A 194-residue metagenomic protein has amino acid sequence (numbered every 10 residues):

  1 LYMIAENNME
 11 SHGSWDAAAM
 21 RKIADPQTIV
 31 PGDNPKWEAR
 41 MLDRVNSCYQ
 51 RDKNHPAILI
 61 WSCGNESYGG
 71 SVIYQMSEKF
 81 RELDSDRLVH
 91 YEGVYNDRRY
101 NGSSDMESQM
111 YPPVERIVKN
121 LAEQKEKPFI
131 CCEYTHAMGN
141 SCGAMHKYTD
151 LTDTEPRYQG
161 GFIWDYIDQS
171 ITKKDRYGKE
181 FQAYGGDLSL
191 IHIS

Functional and structural regions predicted by a protein language model:
L1-D187: Substrate-binding/catalytic cleft of secreted carbohydrate-active enzymes, primarily glycoside hydrolases
I191-I193: Conserved small/polar residues in nucleotide/adenosyl-binding loops
